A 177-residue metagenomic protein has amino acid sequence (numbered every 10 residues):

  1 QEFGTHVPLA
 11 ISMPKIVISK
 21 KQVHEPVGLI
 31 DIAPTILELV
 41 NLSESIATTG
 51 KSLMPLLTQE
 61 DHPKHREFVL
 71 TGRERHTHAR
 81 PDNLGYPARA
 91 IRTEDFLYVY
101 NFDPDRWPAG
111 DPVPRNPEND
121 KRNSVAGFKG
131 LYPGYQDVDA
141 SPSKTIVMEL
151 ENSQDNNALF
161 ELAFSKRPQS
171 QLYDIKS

Functional and structural regions predicted by a protein language model:
Q1-A47, K51-E67, R89: Substrate-binding rim/cap in mid-to-C-terminal beta-strand-loop elements of soluble/periplasmic
E2, T77-S177: C-terminal, low-complexity/hydrophilic appendages and adjacent surface loops of extracellular/periplasmic anionic
I11, G72, Y100-F102: Active-site proximal loops enriched in glycine and acidic residues that flank catalytic Cys/His/Asp and coordinate
L37, N41, T58, R75 (+2 more regions): Residue-level marker of positions within ordered structural domains that often coincide with functionally constrained
V69-T77: Extracellular glycoside hydrolase catalytic/binding regions
